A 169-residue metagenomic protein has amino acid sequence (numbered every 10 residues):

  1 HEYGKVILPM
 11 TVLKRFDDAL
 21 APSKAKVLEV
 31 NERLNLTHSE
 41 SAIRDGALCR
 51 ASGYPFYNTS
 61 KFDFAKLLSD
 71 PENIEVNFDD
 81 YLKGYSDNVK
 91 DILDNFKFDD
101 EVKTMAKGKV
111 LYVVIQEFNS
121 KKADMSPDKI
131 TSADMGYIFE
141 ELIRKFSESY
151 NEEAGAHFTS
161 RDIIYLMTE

Functional and structural regions predicted by a protein language model:
H1-T168: Non-catalytic, mostly N-terminal accessory regions of nucleic-acid modification and defense proteins
